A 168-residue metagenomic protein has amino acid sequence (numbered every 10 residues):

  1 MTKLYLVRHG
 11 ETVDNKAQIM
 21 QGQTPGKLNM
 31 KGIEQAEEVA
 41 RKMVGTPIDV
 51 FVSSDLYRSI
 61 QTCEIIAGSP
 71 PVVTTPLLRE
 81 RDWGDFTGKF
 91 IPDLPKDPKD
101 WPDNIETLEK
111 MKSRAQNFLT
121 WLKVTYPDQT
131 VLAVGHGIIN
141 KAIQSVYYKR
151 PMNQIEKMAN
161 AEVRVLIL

Functional and structural regions predicted by a protein language model:
L4, Q129-G137: Generic beta-sheet signal
L4-S59, E106-A115: Loop-to-helix element that buttresses phosphate recognition and phosphoryl-transfer chemistry
T12, I139-N140: Short active-site segment of divalent metal-dependent hydrolases/proteases that encodes the spacing between
E37-K96: Phosphate-coordination/substrate-recognition cap region in phosphate-metabolizing enzymes
V44-P47, L122-Q129: Glycine-rich phosphate-binding loop signature in dinucleotide/nucleotide-binding domains
I65, A142, V146: Active-site signature of alpha/beta-hydrolase-fold catalytic machinery across serine- and Asp/Cys-nucleophile hydrolases
D93-K110: Short glycine/proline- and acidic residue-enriched helix-loop micro-motifs that form flexible lids or anion-recognition
Y148-L168: Domain-level recognition of soluble alpha/beta enzyme cores, biased toward histidine phosphatases/phosphomutases
